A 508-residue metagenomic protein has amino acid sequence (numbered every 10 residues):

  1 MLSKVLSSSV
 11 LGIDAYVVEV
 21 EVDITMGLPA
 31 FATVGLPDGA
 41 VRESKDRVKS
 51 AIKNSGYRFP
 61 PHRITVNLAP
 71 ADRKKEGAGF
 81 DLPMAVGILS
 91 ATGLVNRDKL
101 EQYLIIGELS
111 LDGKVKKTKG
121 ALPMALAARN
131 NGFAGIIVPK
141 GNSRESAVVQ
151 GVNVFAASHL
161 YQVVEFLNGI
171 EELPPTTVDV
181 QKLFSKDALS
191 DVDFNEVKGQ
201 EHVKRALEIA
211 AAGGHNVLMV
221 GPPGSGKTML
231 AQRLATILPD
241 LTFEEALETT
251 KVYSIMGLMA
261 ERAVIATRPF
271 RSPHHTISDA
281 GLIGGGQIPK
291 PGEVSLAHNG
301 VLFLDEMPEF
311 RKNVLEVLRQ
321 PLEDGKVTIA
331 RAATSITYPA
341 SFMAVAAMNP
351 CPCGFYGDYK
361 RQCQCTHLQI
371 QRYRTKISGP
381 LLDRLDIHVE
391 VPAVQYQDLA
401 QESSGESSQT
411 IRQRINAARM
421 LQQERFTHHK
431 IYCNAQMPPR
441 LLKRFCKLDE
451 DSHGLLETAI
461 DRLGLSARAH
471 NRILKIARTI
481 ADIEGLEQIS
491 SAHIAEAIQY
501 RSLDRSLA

Functional and structural regions predicted by a protein language model:
M1-L218, P222-T228, A330, A469-H470 (+2 more regions): Peripheral, non-AAA+ core regions of ATP-driven protein-machinery
V18-I24, L282, D386-V389: Short beta-strand elements
A40-K45, P60, N67-G77, I288-P289 (+1 more regions): Basic, amphipathic alpha-helical bundle interface domains used for macromolecular binding and assembly
R47, A51, M84, P123-A127 (+9 more regions): Alpha-helical scaffold elements adjacent to nucleotide-binding pockets in ATP/GTP-utilizing enzyme cores
R97, N168-V178, T242-F243, I255-R262 (+2 more regions): Proline-centered turn/helix-capping motifs that create local helix->coil transitions or kinks
I136, L302, D386-V389: Short, well-ordered beta-strand core segments
V192-R205, G214-N216, E245, K251-E316 (+2 more regions): Switch/coupling sub-region of P-loop NTPases
L218-M259: Walker A/P-loop
